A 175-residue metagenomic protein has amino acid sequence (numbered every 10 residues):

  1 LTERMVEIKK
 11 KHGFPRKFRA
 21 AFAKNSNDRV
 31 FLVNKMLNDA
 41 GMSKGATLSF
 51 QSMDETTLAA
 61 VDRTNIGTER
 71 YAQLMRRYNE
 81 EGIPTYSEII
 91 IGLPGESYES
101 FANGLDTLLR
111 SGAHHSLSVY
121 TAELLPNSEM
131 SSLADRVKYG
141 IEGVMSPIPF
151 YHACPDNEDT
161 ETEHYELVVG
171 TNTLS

Functional and structural regions predicted by a protein language model:
L1, F50-Q51, E55-D62, I91-E99 (+1 more regions): Flexible glycine/acidic-rich beta-alpha junction loops that bind and position SAM and/or redox cofactors in anaerobic
L1-Y86, I91-L93: Conserved SAM/AdoMet-binding glycine-rich loop
A20-A21, T107-L108, V119: Phosphate/diphosphate-binding loops
N25, N34, L74, E81 (+5 more regions): Generic signature of intrinsically disordered, low-complexity segments enriched in small/polar residues
F31-K35, P94-R110: Catalytic cores of alpha/beta
